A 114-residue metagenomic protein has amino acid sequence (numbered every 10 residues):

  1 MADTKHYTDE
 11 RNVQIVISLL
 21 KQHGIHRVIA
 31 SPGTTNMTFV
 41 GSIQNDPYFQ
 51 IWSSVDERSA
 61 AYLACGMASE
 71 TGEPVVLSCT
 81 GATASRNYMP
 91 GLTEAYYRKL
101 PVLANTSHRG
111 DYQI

Functional and structural regions predicted by a protein language model:
M1-I114: N-terminal alpha/beta PP-like core and its mobile active-site loop of ThDP/TPP-dependent enzymes
